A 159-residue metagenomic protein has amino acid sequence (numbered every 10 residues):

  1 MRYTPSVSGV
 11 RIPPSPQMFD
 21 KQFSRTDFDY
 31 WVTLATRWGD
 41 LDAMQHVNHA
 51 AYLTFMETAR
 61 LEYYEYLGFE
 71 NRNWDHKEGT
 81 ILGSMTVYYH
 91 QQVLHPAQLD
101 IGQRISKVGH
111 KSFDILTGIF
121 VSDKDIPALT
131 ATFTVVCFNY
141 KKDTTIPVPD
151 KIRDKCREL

Functional and structural regions predicted by a protein language model:
M18-V32, V93-H95, I105-L159: HotDog/MaoC-like acyl-thioester-processing domains
M18-Y66: Catalytic strand-loop segment that frames the active site of acyl-thioester-processing enzymes
L34-W38, Y89, C137: Hydrophobic residues in beta-strands and at strand termini
Y63-F113, A128-A131, V136: Hydrophobic beta-strand-centered segment that forms part of the acyl-chain substrate-binding groove
